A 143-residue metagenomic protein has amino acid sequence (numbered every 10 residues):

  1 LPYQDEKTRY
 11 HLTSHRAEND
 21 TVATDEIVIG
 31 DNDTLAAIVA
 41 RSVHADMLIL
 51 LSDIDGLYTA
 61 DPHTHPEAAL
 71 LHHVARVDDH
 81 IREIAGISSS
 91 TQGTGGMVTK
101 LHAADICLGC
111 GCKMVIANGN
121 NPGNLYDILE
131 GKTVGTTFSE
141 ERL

Functional and structural regions predicted by a protein language model:
L1-L143: C-terminal catalytic "cap/lid" subdomain
